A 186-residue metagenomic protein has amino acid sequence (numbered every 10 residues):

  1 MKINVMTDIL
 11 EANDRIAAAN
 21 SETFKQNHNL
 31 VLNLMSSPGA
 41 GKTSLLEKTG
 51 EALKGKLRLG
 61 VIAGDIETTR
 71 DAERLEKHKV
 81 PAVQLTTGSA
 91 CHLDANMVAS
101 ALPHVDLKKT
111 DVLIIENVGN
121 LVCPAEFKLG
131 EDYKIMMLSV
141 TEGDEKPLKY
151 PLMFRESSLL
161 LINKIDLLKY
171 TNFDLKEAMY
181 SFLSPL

Functional and structural regions predicted by a protein language model:
I3, T7-D8, F173, Y180-L183: P-loop NTPase catalytic nucleotide-binding module
I3-E22, Q26-L32, A40, S44 (+2 more regions): Nucleotide-state-sensitive switch-loop elements of NTP-binding domains
S36: The Walker A (P-loop) glycine that initiates the GxxxxGKT/S ATP-binding motif of P-loop NTPases
S44-L46, C91, L138, L148-Y150 (+3 more regions): Generic detector of bulky aromatic hydrophobic side chains
G60, Y133-M137, F154-L168, K176-L186: Conserved beta-strand/loop subsegment of P-loop NTPase cores
T68-A72, K146-Y150, D174-M179: Short, glycine/polar-rich helix-capping loops at beta-to-alpha or helix-loop-helix junctions that flank or form
